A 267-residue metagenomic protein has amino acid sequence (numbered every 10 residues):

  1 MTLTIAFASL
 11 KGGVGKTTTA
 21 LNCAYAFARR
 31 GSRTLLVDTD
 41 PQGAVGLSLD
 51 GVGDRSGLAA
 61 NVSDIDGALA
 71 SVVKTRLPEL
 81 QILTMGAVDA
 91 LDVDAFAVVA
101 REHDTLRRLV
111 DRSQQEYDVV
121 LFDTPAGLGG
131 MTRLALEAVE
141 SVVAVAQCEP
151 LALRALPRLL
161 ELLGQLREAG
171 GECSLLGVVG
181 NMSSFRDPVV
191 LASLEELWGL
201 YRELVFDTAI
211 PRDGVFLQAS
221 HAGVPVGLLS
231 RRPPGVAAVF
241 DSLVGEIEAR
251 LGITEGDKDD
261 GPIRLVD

Functional and structural regions predicted by a protein language model:
M1-D267: P-loop NTP-binding core
